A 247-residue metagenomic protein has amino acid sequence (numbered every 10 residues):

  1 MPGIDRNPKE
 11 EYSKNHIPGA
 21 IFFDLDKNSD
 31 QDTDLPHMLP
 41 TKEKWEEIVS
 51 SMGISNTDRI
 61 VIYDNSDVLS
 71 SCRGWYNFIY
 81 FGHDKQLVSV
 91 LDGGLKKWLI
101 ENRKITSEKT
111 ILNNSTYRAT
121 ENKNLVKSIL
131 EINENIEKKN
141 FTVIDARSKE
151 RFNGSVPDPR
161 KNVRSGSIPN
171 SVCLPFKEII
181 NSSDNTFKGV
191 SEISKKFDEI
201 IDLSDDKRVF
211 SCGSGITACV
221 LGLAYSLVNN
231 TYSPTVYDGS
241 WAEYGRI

Functional and structural regions predicted by a protein language model:
M1-I247: Cytosolic catalytic domains that perform sulfur/thiol-centered chemistry
